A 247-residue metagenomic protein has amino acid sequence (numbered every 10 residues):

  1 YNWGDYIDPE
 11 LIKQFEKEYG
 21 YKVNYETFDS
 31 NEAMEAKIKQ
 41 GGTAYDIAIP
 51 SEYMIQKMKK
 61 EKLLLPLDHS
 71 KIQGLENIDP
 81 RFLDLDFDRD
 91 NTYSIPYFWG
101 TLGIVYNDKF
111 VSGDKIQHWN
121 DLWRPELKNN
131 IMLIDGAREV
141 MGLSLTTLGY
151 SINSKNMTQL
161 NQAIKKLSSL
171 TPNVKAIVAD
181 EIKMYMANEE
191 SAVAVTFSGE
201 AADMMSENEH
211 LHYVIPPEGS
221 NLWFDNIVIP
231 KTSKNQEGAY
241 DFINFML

Functional and structural regions predicted by a protein language model:
Y1-K57: Early extracytoplasmic/lumenal segment of secretory-pathway proteins
I7-D8, A44, I49-E190: Extracytoplasmic ligand-binding site segments that recognize negatively charged/polar headgroups
Y19, G100-L102, D225: Envelope-exposed proteins and targeting segments
N24-E26, K175-I177, V214: General small-molecule cofactor/ligand-binding pocket signal
M54-K57, A187-N188, A192-H210: A ligand-binding cleft/hinge motif common to bilobed small-molecule-binding domains
N77, L160-S169, E207-S233: Periplasmic-binding protein-like
H118-E126, D225-L247: Bilobed periplasmic-binding protein/Venus flytrap-like ligand-binding cleft at the lobe interface of extracytoplasmic
G142-T146, A202, N244: Generic alpha-helical structural context detector
